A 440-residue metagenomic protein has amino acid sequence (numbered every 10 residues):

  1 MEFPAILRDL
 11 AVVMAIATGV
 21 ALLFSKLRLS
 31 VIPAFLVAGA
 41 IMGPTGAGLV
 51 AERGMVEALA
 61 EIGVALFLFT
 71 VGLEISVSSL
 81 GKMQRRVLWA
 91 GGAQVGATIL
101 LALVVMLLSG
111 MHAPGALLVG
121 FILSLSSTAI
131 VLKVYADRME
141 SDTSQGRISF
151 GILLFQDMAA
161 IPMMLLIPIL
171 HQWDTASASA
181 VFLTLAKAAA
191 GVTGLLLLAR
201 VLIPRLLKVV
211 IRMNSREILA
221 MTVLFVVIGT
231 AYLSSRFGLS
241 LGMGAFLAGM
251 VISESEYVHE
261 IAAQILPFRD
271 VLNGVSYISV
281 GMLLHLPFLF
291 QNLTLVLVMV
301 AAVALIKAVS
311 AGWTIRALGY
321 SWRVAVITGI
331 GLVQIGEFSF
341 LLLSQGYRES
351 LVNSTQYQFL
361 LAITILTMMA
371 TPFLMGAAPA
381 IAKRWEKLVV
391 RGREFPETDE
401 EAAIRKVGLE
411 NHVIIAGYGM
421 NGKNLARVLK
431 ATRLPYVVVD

Functional and structural regions predicted by a protein language model:
M1-N421, A426-R427: Transmembrane helical cores of multi-pass secondary ion antiporters/exchangers
A431-P435: Conserved S-adenosyl-L-methionine
V438-D440: Conserved acidic E/D residue at the C-terminus of a beta-strand in Rossmann-like folds
